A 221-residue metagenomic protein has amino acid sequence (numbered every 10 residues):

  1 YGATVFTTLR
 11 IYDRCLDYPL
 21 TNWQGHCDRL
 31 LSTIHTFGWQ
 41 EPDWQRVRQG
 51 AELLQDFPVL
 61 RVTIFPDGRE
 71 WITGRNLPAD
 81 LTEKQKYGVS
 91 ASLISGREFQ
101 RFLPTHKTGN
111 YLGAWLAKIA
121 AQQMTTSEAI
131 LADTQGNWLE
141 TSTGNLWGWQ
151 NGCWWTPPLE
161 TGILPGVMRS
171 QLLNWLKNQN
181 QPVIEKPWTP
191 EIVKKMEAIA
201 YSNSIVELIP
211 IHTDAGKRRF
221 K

Functional and structural regions predicted by a protein language model:
Y1-E52, D67-K221: Helix-start/capping segments and mature chain N-termini
L54-D67: Long amphipathic N-terminal alpha/beta scaffold segment
